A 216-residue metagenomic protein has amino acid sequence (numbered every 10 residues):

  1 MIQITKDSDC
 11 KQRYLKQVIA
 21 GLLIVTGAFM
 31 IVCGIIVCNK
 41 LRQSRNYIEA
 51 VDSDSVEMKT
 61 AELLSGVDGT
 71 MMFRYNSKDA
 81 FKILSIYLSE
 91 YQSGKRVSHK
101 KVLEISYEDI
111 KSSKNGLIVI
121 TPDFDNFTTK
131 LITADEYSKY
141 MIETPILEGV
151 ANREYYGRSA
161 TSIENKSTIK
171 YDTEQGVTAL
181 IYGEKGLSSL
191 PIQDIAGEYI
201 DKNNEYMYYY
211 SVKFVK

Functional and structural regions predicted by a protein language model:
M1-L15: N-terminal Lys/Arg-rich, disordered targeting/topogenic segments
D7, M30, V37, E62-L64 (+1 more regions): Generic structural signal for short, flexible, solvent-exposed coil/loop and linker residues
S8-Q12, S77, L88-E90, K130-Y140: Generic hydrophobic segment detector
R13, R42-R45, R74, K78 (+5 more regions): Arginine residue identity/basic-tract feature
K16-V37: Hydrophobic membrane-insertion alpha-helices, especially the h-region of bacterial N-terminal signal peptides
F29, F73, F81, F124-F127 (+1 more regions): Phenylalanine-focused residue identity feature
V32-S113: N-terminal export/targeting and maturation segments
V102-K216: Extracytoplasmic electrostatic interaction patches
